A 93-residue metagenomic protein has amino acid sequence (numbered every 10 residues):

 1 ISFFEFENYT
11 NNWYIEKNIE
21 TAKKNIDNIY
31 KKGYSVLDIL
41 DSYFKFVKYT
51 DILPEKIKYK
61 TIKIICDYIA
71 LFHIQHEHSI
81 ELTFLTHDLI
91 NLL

Functional and structural regions predicted by a protein language model:
I1-E7: Long, charge-dense, solvent-exposed interaction surfaces that engage phosphate-rich ligands
E7-Y14: Amphipathic alpha-helical repeat scaffolds
I15-L93: Helix-rich C-terminal "collar"/helical-bundle subdomain used as an assembly and partner-interaction module in RFC-like
